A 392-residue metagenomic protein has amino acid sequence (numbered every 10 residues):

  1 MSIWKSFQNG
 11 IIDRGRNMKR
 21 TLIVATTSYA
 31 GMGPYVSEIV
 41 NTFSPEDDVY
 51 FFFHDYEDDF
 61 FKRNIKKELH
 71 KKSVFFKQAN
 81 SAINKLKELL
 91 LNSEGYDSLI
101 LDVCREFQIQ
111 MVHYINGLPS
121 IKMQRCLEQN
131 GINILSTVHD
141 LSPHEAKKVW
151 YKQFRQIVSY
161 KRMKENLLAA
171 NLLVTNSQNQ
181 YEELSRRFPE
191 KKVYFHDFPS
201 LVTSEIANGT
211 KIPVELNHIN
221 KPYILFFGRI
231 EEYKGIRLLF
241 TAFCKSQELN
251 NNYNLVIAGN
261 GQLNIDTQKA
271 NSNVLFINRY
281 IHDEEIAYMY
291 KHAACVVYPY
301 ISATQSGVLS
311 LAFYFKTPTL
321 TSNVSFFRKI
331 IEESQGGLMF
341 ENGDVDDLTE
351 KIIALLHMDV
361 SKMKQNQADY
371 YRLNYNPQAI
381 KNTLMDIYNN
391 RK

Functional and structural regions predicted by a protein language model:
Y96-D97, M111-V138, P143, T304: An aromatic- and histidine-rich active-site surface loop
L101-D102, K122, Q153-L173: Membrane-proximal helix-turn-helix segments that form the acceptor-binding/catalytic region of lipid-linked
L168-N208: Donor nucleotide-sugar binding/catalytic pocket of nucleotide-sugar-dependent glycosyltransferases
E215-K234, F240-C244, L255: Conserved donor-binding/catalytic core segment of Leloir-type glycosyltransferases
I265-Y288: Nucleotide-activated donor-binding/catalytic signature segment of Leloir-type glycosyltransferases, i.e., the conserved
Y288-T304, Y314-T317: Acidic donor-binding loop of glycosyltransferase active sites
E333-S334, L338-V345, I352-V360: Conserved acidic donor-binding segment of nucleotide-sugar-dependent glycosyltransferases
S361-N389: A charged, aromatic-enriched C-terminal amphipathic alpha-helix characteristic of glycosyltransferases across folds
